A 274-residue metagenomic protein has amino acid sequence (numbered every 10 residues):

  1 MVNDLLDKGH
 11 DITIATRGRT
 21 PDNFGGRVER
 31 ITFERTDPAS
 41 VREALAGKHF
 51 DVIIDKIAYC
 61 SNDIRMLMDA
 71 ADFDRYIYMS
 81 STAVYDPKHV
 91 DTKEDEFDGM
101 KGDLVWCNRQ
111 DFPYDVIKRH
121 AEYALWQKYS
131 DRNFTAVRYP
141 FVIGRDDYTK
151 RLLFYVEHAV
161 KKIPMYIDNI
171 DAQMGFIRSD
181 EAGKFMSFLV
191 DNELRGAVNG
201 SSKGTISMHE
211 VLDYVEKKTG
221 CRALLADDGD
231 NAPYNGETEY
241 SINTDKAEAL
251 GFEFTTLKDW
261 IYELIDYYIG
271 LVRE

Functional and structural regions predicted by a protein language model:
M1-H10: N-terminal Rossmann NAD(P)H-binding glycine-rich loop of SDR-like oxidoreductase domains
R19-F24, E29-Y78, V84-D86: NAD(P)H-binding glycine-rich loop region in Rossmannoid oxidoreductase-like domains and their noncatalytic homologs
S80, E122-D146: Conserved beta-loop-beta element that borders a ligand/cofactor-binding pocket
S81-P113, Q127-D131: Active-site "gating" loop of Rossmann-like NAD(P)-dependent oxidoreductase/epimerase domains
I117: Active-site helix of classical SDR
V156-Y166, D171-S202: Alpha-helical substrate-binding/gating segment
S179, D213, A232-D259, R273: Conserved C-terminal active-site "lid" loop/helix of NAD(P)H-dependent oxidoreductases that clamps the redox cofactor
F185, L189-E239: Mid/C-terminal beta-alpha module of Rossmann-like enzyme folds, strongest in SDR-family dehydrogenases/epimerases
